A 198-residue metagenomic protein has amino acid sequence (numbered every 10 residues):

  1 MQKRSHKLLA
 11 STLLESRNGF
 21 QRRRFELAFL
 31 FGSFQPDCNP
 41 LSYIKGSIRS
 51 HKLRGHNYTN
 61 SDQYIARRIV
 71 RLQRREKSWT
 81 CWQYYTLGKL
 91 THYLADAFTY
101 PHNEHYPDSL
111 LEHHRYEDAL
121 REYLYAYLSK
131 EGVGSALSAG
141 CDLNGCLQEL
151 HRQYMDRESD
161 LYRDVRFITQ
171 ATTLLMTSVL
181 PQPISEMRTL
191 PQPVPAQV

Functional and structural regions predicted by a protein language model:
M1-K89, L94-V198: N-terminal leader/auxiliary helical segments
